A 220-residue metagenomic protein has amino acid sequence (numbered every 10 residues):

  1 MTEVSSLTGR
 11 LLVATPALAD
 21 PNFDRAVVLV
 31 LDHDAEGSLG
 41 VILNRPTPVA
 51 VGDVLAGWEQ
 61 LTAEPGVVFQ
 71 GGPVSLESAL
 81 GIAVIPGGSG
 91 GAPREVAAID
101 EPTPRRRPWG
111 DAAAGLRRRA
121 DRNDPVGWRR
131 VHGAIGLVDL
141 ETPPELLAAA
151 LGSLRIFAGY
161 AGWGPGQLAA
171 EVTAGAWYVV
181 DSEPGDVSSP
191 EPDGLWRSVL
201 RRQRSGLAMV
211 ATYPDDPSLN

Functional and structural regions predicted by a protein language model:
M1-N220: A short aromatic-anchored loop/beta-hairpin motif
